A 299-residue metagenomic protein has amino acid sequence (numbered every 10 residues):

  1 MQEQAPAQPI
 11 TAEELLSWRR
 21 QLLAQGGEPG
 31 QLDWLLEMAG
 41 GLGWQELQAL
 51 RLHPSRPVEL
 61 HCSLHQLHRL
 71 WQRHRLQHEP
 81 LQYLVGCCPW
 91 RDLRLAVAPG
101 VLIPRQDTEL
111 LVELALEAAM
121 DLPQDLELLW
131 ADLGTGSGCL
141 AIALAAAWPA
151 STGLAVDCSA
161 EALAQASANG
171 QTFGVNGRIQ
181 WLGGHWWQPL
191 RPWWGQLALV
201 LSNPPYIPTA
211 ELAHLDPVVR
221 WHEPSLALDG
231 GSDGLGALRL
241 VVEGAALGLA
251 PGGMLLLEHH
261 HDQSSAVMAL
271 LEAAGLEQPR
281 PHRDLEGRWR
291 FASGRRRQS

Functional and structural regions predicted by a protein language model:
M1-R56: Non-catalytic accessory regions of SAM-dependent methyltransferases
L35, H78, T108, L140 (+6 more regions): Residue-level signal for inorganic ion chemistry
E37-E117: Conserved AdoMet
A96, Q180-L182, R280-H282: General small-molecule cofactor/ligand-binding pocket signal
L110-H214: Conserved SAM/SAH cofactor-binding pocket of Class I
M120, E277, R295-S299: Generic C-terminal helix-cap and adjacent flexible tail
P205-A237: Mobile active-site "lid"/loop adjacent to the S-adenosyl-L-methionine
S232-G294: Conserved Class I SAM-dependent methyltransferase catalytic core
